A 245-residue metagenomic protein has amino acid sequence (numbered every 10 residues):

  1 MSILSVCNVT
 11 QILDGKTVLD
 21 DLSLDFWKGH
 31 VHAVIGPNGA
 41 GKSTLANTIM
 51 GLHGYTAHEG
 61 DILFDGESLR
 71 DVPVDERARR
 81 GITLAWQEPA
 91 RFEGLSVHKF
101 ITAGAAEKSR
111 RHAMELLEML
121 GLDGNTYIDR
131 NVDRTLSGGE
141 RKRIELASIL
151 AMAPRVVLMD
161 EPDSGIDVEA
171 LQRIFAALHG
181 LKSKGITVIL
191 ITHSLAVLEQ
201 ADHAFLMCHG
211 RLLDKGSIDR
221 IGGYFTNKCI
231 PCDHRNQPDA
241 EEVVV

Functional and structural regions predicted by a protein language model:
I35-P37: The feature captures the beta-strand-to-loop junction immediately N-terminal to the Walker
H58-E67, H112: Conserved ABC transporter NBD signature motif
S68-T83, S183: ABC ATPase NBD coupling module
E88, G94-S109: Q-loop/switch helix immediately C-terminal to the Walker
I149-L150: ABC ATPase C-loop
E161-P162: Walker B catalytic motif
R211-D233: Conserved beta-strand-loop-alpha-helix hinge in the C-terminal portion of ABC ATPase nucleotide-binding domains
